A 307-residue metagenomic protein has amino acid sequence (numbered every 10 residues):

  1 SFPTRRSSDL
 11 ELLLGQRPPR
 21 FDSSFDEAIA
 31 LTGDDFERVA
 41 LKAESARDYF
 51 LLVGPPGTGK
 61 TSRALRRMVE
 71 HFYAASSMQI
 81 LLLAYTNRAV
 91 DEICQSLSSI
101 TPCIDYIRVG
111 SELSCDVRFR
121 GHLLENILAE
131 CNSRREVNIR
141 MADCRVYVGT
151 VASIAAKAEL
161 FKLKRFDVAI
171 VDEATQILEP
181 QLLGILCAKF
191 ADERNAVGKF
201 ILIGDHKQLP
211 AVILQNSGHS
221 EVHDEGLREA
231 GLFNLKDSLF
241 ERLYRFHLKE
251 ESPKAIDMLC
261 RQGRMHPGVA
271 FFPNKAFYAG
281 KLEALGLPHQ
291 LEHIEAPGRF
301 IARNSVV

Functional and structural regions predicted by a protein language model:
F2-S7: Short, small-residue-biased leader/transition segments that mark boundaries at the very start of proteins
D9, G15-R17, F21-D26, S77-A169 (+2 more regions): Conserved P-loop NTPase motor core of helicases/translocases
A28-D48, P55, R63, G149: N-terminal pre-P-loop "Q-motif" helix
A30, A46, P55-T58, S62 (+8 more regions): Intrinsic disorder
A40, M68-V69, L182-L183: Generic hydrophobic/aromatic pocket-lining and core-packing "Φ" positions
F50-V53, L81: Short hydrophobic/aromatic beta-strand immediately N-terminal to the Walker A/P-loop
T61-S76, E92-S98, C187-A191: Walker A/P-loop NTP-binding motif
A74-M78, T86, A152-S153, L160 (+1 more regions): Conserved helicase motor core of SF1/SF2 NTP-dependent helicases
